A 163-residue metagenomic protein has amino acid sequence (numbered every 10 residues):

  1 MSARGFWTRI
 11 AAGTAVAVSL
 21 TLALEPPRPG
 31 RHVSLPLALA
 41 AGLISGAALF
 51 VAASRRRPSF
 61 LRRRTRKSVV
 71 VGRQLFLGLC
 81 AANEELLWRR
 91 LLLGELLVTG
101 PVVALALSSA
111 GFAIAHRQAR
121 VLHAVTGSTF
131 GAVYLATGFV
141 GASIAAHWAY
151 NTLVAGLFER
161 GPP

Functional and structural regions predicted by a protein language model:
M1-A81, R89-G94, T152-P163: Specific transmembrane helices
R66-P163: Transmembrane helix-loop-helix hairpins at the membrane interface of multi-pass integral membrane proteins
